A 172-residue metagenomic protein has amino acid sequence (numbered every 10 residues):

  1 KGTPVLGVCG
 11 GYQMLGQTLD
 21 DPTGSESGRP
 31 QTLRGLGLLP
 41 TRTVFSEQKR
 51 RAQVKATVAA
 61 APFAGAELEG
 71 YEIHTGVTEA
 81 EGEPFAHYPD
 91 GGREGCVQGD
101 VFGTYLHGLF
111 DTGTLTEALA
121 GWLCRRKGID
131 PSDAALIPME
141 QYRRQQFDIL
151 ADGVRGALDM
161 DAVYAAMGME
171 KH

Functional and structural regions predicted by a protein language model:
K1-A60, A64-E69: Cysteine-nucleophile active-site neighborhood
T3-P4, G10-D20, V44-E47, V77-T78 (+7 more regions): Hydrophobic alpha-helix feature that most strongly marks membrane-spanning transmembrane helices and their immediate
M14, L38, E72, A118 (+1 more regions): Alpha-helical scaffold segments in soluble metabolic enzymes
S27-L33, V77, G168-E170: Short flexible/disordered coil segments
L36, I73, H107: Hydrophobic, well-ordered secondary-structure elements that form the walls of internal hydrophobic environments
R51-Q53, E83-A86, T116-L119: Surface-exposed beta-strand edges and their flanking turn/coil or helix-capping segments
T57-G99: Catalytic beta-strand/loop cores that center a nucleophilic Ser/Cys/Thr and support acyl-enzyme chemistry
R93-H172: Acyltransferase
